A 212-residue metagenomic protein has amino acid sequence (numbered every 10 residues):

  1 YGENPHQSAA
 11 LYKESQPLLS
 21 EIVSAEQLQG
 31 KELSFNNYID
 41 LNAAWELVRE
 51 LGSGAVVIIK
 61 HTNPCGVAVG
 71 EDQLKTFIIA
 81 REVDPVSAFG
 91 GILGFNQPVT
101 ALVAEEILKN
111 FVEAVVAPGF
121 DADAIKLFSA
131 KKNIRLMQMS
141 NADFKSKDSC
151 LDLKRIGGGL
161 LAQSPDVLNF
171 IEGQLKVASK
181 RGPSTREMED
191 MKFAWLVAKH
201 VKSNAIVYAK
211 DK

Functional and structural regions predicted by a protein language model:
Y1-D211: ATP-dependent carboxylate/acyl-activation modules
